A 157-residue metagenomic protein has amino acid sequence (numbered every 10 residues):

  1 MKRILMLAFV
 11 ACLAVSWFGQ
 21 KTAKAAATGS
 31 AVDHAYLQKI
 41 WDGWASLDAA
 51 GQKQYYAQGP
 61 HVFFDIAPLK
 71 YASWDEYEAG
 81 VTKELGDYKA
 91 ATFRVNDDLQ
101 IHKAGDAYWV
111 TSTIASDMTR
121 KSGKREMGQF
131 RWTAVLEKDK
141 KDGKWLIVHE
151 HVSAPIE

Functional and structural regions predicted by a protein language model:
M1-I4: Positively charged n-region of N-terminal signal peptides that target proteins for export
L7-S16: Bacterial N-terminal signal peptides
G19-Q58: Short, low-complexity N-terminal intrinsically disordered segments enriched in polar/charged residues
A31, A49-A104, E126-G128: A solvent-exposed, acidic/Ser-Thr-rich amphipathic alpha-helical stretch
H61, P68-K70, A115-M118, V152-I156: Solvent-exposed loop/turn segments at secondary-structure junctions within structured extracellular/periplasmic domains
D87-K89, S116-E126, I156: Short, cysteine-centered beta-strand-loop-beta hairpins and adjacent loop/turn segments enriched in charged/polar
G105-S116: A short hydrophobic beta-strand element
W109, Q129-E157: Short beta-strand edge/turn micro-motifs at domain boundaries
